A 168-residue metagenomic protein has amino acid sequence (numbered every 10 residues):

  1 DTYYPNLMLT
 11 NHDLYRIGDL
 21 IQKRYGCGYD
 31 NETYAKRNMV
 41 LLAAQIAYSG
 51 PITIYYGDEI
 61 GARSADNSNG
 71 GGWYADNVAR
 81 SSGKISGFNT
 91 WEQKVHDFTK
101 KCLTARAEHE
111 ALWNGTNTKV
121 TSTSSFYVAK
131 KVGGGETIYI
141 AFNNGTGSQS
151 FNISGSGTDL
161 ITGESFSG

Functional and structural regions predicted by a protein language model:
D1-N67, T123, V132, N144-Q149: Conserved alpha/beta catalytic core and glycan-binding cleft of carbohydrate-active enzymes
I54, D58-G168: Carbohydrate-interacting/catalytic domains
